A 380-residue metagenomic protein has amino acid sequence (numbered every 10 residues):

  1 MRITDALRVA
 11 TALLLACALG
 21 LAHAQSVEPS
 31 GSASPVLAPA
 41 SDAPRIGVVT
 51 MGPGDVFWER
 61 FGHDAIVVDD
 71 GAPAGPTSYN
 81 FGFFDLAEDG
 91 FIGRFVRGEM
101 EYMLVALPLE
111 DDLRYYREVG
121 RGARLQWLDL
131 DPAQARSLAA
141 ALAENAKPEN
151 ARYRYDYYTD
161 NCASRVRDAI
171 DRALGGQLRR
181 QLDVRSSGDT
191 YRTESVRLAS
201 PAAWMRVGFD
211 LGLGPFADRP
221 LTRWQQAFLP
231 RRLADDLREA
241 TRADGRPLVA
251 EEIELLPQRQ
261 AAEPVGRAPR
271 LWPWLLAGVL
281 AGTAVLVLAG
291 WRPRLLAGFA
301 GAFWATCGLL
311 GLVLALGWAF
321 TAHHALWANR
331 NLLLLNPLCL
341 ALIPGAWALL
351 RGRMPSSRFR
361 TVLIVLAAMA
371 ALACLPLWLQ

Functional and structural regions predicted by a protein language model:
M1-T11: Bacterial N-terminal signal peptides that target proteins for export
V9-A22: Bacterial N-terminal signal peptides
A16, G278-L286, A368-C374: Hydrophobic core of alpha-helical transmembrane segments in multi-pass integral membrane proteins
A24-E263: Soluble extramembrane regions of membrane proteins in the secretory/endomembrane system
A240, D244-A325, N331-L334: Core alpha-helical transmembrane segments of integral membrane proteins
R292-Q380: Alpha-helical transmembrane segments of integral membrane proteins
